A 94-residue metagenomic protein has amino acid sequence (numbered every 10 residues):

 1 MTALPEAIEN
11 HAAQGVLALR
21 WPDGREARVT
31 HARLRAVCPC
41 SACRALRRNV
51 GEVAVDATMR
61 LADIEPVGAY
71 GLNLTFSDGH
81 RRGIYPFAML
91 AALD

Functional and structural regions predicted by a protein language model:
M1-D94: Motif-centric detector for short Cys/His coordination patterns
